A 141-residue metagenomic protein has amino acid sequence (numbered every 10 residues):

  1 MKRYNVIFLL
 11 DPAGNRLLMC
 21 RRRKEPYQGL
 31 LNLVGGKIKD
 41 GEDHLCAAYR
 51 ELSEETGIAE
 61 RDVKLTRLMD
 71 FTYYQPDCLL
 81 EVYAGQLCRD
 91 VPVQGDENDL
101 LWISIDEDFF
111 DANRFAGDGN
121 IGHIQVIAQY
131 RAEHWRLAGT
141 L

Functional and structural regions predicted by a protein language model:
M1-L17, V34: Conserved N-terminal beta-strand and adjoining loop/helix that marks the start of the Nudix/MutT-like hydrolase domain
R3-N5, C78-E81, N98: Change "...and in nucleic-acid phosphodiester-cleaving endonucleases..." to "...and in nucleic-acid processing enzymes
D11-N15, R23, Q86-V91, I105-E107: Short loop segments at secondary-structure junctions
R16-E54: Conserved Nudix-box catalytic region and its N-terminal flanking loop in Nudix hydrolases and closely related
M19, L80-A84, W102: Conserved hydrophobic/aromatic beta-strand scaffold that supports enzyme active sites
P26, L30-L31, Q94-L141: Nudix hydrolase/Nudix homology domain
L45, P76-D77, N120-I124: A structural signal for well-ordered alpha-helical scaffolds and beta->alpha junctions
G57-V91: Active-site segment of metal-dependent pyrophosphate-handling enzymes, primarily the Nudix hydrolase catalytic core
